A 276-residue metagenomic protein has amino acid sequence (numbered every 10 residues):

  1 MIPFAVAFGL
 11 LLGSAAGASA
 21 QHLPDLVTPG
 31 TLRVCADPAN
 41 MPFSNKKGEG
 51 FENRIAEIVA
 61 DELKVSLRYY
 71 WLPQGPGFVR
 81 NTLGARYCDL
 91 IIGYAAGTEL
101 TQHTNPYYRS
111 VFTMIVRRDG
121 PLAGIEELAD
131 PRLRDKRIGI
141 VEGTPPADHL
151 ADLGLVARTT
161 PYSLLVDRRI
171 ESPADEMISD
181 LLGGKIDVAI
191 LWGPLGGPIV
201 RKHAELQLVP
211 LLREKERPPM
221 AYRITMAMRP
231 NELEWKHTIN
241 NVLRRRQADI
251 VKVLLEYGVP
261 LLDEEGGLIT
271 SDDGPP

Functional and structural regions predicted by a protein language model:
I2-S14: Bacterial N-terminal signal peptides
A20-E99, R168-E171, E256-Y257: Extracytoplasmic small-molecule ligand-binding "clamshell" domains of the periplasmic binding protein/Venus flytrap
H22-P24, S66, P145-L165, N240-P276: Ligand-binding clefts/hinges and TM-proximal coupling segments of bilobed small-molecule sensing domains
R33, P38-P42, K46-D61, M114-P173 (+2 more regions): Bilobed "Venus flytrap"/periplasmic-binding protein-like clamshell domains and structurally analogous long
D37-P38, R109-P121, R201-L243, Y257-P276: Periplasmic-binding protein-like
N53, E57-D61, N81, A85 (+7 more regions): Solvent-exposed, polar/charged alpha-helical surfaces in well-ordered, non-transmembrane soluble domains, broadly
E57, D61, S66-R132, G143 (+2 more regions): Acidic, polar ligand-binding/catalytic clefts
K64-S66, G84-G93, D135-R137, E176-M177 (+3 more regions): Alpha-to-beta junction loops
